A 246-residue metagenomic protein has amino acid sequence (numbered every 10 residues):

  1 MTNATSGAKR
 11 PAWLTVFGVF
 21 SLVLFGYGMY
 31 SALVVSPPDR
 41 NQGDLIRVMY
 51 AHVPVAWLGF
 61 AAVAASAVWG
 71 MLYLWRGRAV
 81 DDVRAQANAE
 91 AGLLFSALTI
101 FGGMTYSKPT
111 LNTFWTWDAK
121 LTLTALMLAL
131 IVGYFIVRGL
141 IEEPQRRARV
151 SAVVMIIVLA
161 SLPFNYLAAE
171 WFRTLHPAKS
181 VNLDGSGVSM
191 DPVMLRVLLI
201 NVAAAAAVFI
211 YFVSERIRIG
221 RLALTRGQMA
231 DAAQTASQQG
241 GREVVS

Functional and structural regions predicted by a protein language model:
M1-S246: Polytopic transmembrane helical bundles with strong interfacial aromatic enrichment
